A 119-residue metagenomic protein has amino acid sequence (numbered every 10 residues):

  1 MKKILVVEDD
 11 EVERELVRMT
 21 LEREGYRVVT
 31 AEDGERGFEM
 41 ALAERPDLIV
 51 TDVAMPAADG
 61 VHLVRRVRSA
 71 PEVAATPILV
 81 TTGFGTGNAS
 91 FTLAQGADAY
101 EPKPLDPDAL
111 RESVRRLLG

Functional and structural regions predicted by a protein language model:
E8: Conserved acidic carboxylate
R14, P56: The feature encodes the CheY-like receiver
E15-R23: Charged docking surfaces used in two-component/phosphorelay signaling
R18, H62, F84-P102, D108-E112: Alpha4 helix (beta4-alpha4-beta5 surface) of REC/receiver domains from two-component response regulators
D33-R36, D59-L63: Acidic catalytic/metal-coordinating carboxylates
E44-V50: Active-site beta3 strand of CheY-like receiver
M55, V67: Receiver (REC) domain active-site loop signature in two-component systems and cognate sites in sensor histidine kinases
